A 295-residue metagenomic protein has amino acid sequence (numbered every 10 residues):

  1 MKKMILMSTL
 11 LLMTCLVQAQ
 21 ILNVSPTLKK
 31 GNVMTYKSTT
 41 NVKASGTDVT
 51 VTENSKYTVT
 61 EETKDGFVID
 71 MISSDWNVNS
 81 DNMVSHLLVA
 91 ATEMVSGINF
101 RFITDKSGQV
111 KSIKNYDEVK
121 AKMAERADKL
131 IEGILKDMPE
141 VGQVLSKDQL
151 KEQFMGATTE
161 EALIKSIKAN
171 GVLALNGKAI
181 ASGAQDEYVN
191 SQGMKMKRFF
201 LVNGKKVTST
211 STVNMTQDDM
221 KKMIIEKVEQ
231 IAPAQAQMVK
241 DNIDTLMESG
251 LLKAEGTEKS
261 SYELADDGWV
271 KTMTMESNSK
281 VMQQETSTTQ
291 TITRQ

Functional and structural regions predicted by a protein language model:
M1-V24: Bacterial Sec-dependent N-terminal signal peptides
K2-I5, M34-Y36, D137-V144: Aromatic-residue detector
Q20-D105, A179-Q295: Acidic, serine/threonine-rich low-complexity disordered tracts
D105-K106, N115: Mixed-charge, low-complexity intrinsically disordered regions
N115, A121-A232: Acidic, serine/threonine- and glycine-rich low-complexity intrinsically disordered segments that serve as flexible
